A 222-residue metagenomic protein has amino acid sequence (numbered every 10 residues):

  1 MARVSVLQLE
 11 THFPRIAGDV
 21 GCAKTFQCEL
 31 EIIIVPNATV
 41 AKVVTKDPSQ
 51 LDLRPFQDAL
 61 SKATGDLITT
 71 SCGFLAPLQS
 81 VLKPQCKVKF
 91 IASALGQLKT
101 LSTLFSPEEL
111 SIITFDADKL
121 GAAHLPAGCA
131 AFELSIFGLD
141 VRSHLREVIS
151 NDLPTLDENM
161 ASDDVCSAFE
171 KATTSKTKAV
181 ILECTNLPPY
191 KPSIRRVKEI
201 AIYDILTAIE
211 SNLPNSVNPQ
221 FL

Functional and structural regions predicted by a protein language model:
M1-L51, T114-L156: N-terminal glycine-rich anion-binding loop in soluble enzyme alpha/beta folds
H12, T69-Q79, A94-Q97, F115-K119 (+1 more regions): Gly/Ser/Thr-rich loops at beta-strand to alpha-helix junctions that form or flank small-molecule/cofactor-binding
S49-T64, D163-K176: Short, well-structured alpha-helical segments in soluble
Q50-A59, F74-V81, Q85: N-terminal active-site wall of soluble small-molecule enzyme domains
A76-V88, Y190-K198: Short Gly/Thr/Asp-enriched flexible loops that form oxyanion-binding sites at enzyme active sites
K87-L95, E109-T114, E199-A208: Short hydrophobic/aromatic-enriched beta-strand-loop microsegments
M160-I194: Charge-patterned, long linear interaction tracts outside catalytic cores
A201-L222: Short, flexible loop segments at boundaries between secondary-structure elements
